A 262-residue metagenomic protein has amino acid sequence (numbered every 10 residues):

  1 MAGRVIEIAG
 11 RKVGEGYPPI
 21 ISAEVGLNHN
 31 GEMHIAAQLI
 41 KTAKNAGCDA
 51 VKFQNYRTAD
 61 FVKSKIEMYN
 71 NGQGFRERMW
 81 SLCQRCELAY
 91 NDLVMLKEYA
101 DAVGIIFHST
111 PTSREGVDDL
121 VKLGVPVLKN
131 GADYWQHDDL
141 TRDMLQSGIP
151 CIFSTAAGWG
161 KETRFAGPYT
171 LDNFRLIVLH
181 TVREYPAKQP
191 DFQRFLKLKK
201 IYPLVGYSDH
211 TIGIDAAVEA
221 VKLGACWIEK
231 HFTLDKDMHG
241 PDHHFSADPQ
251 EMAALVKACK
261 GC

Functional and structural regions predicted by a protein language model:
M1-C262: Catalytic cores and adjacent flexible loops of soluble metabolic enzymes that perform enolate/carbanion chemistry on
